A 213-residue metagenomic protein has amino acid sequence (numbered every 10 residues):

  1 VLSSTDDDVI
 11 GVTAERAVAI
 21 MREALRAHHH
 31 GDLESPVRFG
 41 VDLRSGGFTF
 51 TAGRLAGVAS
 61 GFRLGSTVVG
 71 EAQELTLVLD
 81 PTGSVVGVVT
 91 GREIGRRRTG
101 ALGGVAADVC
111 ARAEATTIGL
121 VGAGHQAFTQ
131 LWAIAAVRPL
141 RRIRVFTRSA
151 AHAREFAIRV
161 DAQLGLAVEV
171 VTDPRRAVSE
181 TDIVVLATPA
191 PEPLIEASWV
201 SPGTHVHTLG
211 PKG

Functional and structural regions predicted by a protein language model:
V1-R96, G104, E114: N-terminal ligand-binding/catalytic initiation module
C110-T117, P139, S201-P202: Short helix-loop-beta connector
A123-G124: Glycine-rich Rossmann-fold phosphate-binding loop(s) that bind the pyrophosphate of adenine dinucleotide cofactors
A127-F128: N-terminal Rossmann-fold NAD(P) dinucleotide-binding loop
V137-L164: NAD(P)-binding Rossmann-fold cofactor-contacting core
L166-T181, A197: Short acidic low-complexity segments
V185, W199-G213: ADP-ribose/adenylate-binding Rossmann-like module
E192-L194: Short glycine-rich, flexible loops that bind phosphorylated cofactors or substrates
